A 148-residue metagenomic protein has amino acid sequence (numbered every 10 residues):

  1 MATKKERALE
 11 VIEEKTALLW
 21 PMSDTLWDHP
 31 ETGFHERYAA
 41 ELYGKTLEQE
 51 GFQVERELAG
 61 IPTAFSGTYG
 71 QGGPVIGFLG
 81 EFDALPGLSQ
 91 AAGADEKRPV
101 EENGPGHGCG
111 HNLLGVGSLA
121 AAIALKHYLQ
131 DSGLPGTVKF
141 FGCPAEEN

Functional and structural regions predicted by a protein language model:
T3-H107, V116-G136, E147: Acidic/His- and Gly-rich active-site-bordering loop/insert found across diverse amide/peptide-bond hydrolases
C143-A145: Short loop/turn motifs enriched for small/polar and acidic residues
